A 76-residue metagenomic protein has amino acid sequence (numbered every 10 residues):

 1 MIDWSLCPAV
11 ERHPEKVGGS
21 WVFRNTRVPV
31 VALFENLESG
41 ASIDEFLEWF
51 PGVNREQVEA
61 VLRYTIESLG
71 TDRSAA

Functional and structural regions predicted by a protein language model:
M1-V28, F34, G70-A76: Acidic, low-complexity/disordered tracts enriched in E/D and polar residues
T26-A76: Long, charge-rich, low-complexity alpha-helical segments
